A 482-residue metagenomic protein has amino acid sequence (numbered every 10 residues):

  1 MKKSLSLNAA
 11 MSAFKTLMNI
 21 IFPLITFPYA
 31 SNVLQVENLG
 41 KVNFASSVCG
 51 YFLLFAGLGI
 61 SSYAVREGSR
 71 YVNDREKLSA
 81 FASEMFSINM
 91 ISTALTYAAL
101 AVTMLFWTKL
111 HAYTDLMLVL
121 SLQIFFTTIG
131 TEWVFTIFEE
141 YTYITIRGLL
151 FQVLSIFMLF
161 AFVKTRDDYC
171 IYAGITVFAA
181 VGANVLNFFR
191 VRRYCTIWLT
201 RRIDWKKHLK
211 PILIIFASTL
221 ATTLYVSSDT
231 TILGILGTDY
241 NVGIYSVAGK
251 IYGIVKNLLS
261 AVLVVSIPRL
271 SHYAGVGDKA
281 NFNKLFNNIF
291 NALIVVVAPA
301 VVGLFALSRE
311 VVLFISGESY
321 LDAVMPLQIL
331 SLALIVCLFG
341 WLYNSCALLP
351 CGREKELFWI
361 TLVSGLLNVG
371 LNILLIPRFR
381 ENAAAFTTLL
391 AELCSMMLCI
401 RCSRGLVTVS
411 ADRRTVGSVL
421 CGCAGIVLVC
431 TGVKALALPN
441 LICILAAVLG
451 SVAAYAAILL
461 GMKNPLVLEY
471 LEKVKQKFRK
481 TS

Functional and structural regions predicted by a protein language model:
M1-F22, E76-S79, S83, R202-S218 (+2 more regions): N-terminal membrane topogenesis motif
K3-S62, Y97, I156, T176 (+1 more regions): Signature of the first transmembrane helix
F27-P28, G57-N73, A248, Y252-F290 (+2 more regions): Helix-loop junctions and terminal segments of transmembrane helices in multi-pass membrane transport/translocation
S31-L39, L105-T114, F138-T142, I146-N184 (+5 more regions): Membrane-interface helix-loop junctions in multi-pass transport and translocation proteins
M104-L120, L304-V336: Interfacial segments at transmembrane-helix termini and the short loops linking adjacent helices
T114, F125-G148, L332-V363: Membrane-interface junctions at transmembrane-helix termini in multi-pass inner-membrane proteins
T145, Y169-T176, G182-V226, T231 (+5 more regions): Interhelical loop/hinge segments that connect adjacent transmembrane helices in multipass membrane
L428, G432-S482: Membrane-proximal transmembrane or re-entrant/amphipathic helices at the cytosolic face
